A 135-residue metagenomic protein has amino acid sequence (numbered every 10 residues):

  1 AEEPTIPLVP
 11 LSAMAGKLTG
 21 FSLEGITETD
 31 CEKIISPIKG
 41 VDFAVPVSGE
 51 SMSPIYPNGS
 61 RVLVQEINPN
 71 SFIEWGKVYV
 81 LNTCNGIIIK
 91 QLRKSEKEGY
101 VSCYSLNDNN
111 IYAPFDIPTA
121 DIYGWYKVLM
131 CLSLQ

Functional and structural regions predicted by a protein language model:
A1-N58, N68-S71, I122, L132-Q135: Short, positionally conserved secondary-structure boundary motifs
I6, V45, I87-K90, Y126: Small-residue-enriched segments and motifs
E50-S53, I67-N70, C84-I87, K97-E98 (+1 more regions): Short, charged/polar surface micro-motifs in flexible loops or helix N-caps
V64-Q65, L81: A generic structural signal for residues embedded in beta-strands
N82-I88, D121-Y123: Short coil-to-beta-strand transition motifs
R93-L134: Glycine- and charge-enriched low-complexity intrinsically disordered segments
